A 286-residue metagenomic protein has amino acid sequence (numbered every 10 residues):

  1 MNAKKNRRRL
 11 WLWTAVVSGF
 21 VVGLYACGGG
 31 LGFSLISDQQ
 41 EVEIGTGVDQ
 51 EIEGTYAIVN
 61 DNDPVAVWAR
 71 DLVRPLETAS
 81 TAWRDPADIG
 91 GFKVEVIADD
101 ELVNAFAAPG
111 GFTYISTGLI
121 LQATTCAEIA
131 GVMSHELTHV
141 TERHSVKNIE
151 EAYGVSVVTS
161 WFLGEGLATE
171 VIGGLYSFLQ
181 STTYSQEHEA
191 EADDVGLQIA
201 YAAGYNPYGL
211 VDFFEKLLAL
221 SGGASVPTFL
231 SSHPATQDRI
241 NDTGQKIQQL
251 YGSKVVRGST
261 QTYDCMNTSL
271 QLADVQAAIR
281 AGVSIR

Functional and structural regions predicted by a protein language model:
N2-R286: A Zn2+-metalloprotease active-site environment signal
